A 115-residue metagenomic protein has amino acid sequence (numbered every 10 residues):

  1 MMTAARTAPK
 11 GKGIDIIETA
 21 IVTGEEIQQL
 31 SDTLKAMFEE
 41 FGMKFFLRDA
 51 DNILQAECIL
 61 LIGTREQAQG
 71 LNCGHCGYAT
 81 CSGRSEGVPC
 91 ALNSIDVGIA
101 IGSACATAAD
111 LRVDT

Functional and structural regions predicted by a protein language model:
M1-T115: Acidic, surface-exposed loops and disordered segments
